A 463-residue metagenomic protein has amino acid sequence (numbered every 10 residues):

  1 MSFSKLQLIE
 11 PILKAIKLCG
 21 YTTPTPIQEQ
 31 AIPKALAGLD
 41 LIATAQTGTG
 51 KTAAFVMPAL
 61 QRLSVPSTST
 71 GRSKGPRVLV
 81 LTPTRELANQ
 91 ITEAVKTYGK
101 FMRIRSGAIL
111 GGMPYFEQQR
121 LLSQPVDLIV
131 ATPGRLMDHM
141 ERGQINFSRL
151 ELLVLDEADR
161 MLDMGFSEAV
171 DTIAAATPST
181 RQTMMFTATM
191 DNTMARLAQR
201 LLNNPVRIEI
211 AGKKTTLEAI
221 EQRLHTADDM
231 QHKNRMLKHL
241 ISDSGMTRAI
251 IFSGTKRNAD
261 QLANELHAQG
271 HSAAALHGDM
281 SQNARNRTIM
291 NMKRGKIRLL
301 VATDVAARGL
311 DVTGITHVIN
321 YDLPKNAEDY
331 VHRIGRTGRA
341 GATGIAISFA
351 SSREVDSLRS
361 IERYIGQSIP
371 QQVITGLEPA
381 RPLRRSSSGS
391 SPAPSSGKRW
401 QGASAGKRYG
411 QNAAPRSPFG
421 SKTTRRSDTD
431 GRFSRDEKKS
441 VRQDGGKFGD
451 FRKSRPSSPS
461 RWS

Functional and structural regions predicted by a protein language model:
S2-L383: Conserved helicase RecA-like core
M246, A268, R294, V312-G314 (+2 more regions): Arginine-glycine-biased low-complexity disordered regions
